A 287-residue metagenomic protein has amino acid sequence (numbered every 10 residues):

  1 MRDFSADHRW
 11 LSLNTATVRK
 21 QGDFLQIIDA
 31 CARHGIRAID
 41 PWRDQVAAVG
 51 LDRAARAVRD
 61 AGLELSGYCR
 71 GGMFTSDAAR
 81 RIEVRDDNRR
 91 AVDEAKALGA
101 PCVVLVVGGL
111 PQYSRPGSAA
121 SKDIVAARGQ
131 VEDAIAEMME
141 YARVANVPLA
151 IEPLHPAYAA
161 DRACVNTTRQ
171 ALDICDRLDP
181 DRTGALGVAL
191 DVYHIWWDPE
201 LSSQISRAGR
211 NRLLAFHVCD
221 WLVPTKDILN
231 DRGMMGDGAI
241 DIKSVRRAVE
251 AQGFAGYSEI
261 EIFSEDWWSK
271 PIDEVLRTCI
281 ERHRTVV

Functional and structural regions predicted by a protein language model:
M1-G35, A61, G99-P101, R115 (+2 more regions): Histidine-acidic metal/acid-base catalytic patches
R2-S5, R80-G187, W197, E274: Active-site acidic/histidine proton-transfer and metal-coordination neighborhood in alpha/beta enzyme cores
W10-D23, G72-R85, S121-A127: Active-site mouth loops of central-metabolism enzymes
T17-R19, R43-Q45, G71-M73, G109-P111 (+4 more regions): Active-site-proximal loop/turn and secondary-structure-junction residues that shape catalytic pockets, frequently
I28-A47, C69-G72: N-terminal substrate-binding region of glycoside hydrolase catalytic domains
A38-R59, L110-S114, Y158-A159: Glycine-rich, proline-tolerant flexible connector loops at the mouths of alpha/beta enzymes
V49-D60, D87-G99, E132-R143, E200-N211 (+1 more regions): Short amphipathic alpha-helices and their capping/turn segments at secondary-structure boundaries
